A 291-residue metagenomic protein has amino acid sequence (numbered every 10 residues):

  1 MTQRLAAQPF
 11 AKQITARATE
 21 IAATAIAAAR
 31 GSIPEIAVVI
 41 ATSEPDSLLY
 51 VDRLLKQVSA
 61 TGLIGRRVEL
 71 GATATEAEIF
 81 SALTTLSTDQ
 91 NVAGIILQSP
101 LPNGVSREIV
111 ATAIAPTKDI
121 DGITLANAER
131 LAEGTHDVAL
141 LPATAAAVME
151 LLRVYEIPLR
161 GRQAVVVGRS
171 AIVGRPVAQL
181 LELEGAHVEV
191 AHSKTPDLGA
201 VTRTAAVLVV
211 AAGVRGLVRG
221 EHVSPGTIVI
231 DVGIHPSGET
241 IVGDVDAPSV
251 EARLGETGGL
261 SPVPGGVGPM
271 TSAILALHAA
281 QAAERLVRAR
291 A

Functional and structural regions predicted by a protein language model:
M1-R30: Positively charged, low-complexity intrinsically disordered leader regions
R4, G94-L159: Anion-binding alpha/beta catalytic cores of soluble intermediary-metabolism enzymes, centered on
I33-T42: Short beta-strand segments enriched in small/hydrophobic residues
A41-R53, V138-I228, V232, S237-G255: Glycine-rich phosphate/diphosphate-binding loop of Rossmann-like nucleotide-binding domains
D46-L48, L55-A60, E76: Long amphipathic alpha-helical segments
V58-A72, V188-V190: Short beta-strand elements in bilobed, periplasmic/extracellular small-molecule ligand-binding domains
E78-Q90: Short, well-structured alpha-helical segments in soluble
E108-A132, I230-R290: Rossmann-fold NAD(P)-binding glycine/threonine-rich loop
